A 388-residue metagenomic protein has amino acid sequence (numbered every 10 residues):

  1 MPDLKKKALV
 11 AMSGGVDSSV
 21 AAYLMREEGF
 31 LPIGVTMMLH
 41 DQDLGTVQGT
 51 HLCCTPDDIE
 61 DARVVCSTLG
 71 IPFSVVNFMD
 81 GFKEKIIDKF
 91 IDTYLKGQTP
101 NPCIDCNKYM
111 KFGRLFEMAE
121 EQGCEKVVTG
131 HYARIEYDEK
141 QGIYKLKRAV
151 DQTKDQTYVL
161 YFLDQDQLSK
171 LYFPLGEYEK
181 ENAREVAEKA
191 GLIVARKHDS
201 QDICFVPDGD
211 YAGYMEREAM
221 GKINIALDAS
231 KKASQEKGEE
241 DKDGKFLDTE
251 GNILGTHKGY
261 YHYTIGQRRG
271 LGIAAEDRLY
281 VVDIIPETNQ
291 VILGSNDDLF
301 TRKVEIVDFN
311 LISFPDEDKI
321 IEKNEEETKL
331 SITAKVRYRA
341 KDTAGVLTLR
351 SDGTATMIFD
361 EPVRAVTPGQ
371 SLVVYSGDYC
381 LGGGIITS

Functional and structural regions predicted by a protein language model:
M1-Y161, E181-N182, E188: ATP-dependent adenylation/nucleotidyltransferase module used to activate substrates
V128-I135, K140-S388: AMP-forming adenylation/ATP pyrophosphatase catalytic core
